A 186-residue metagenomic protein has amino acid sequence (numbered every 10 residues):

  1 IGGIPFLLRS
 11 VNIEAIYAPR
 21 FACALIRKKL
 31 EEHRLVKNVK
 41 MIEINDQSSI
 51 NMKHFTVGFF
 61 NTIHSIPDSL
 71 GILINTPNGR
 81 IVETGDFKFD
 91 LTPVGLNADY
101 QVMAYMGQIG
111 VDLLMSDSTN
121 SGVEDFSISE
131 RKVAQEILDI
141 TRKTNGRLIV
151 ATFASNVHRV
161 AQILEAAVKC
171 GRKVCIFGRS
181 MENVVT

Functional and structural regions predicted by a protein language model:
I1-T186: His/Asp/Glu-rich metal-coordinating catalytic cores of metallo-dependent phosphodiesterases/hydrolases acting on
